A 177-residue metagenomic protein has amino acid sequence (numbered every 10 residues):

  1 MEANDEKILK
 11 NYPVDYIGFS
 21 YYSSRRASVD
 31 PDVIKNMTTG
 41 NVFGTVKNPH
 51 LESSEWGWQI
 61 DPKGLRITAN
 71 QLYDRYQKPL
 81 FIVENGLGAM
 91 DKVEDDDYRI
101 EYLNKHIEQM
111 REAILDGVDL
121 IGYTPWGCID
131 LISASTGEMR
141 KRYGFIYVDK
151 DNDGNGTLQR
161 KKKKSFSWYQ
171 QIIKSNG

Functional and structural regions predicted by a protein language model:
M1-G177: Non-catalytic scaffold segments within catalytic domains of secreted glycoside hydrolases
